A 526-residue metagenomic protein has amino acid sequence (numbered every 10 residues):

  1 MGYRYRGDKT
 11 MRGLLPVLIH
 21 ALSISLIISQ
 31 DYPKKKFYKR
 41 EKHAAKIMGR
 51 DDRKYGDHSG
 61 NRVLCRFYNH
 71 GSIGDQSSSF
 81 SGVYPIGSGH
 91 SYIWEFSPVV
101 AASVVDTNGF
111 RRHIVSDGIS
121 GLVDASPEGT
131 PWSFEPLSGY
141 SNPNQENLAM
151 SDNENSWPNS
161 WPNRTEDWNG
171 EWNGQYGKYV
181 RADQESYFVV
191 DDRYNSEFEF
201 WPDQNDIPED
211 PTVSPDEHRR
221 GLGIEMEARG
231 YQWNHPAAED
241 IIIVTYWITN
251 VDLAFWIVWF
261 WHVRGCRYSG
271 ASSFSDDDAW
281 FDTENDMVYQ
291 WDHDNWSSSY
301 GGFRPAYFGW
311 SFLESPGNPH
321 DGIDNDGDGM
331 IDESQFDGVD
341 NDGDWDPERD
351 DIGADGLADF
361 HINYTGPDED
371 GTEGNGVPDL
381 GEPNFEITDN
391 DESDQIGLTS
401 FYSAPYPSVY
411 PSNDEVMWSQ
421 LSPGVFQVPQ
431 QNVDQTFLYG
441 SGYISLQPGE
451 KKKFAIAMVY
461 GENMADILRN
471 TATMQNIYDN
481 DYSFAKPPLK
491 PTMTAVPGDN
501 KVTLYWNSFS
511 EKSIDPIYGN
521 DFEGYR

Functional and structural regions predicted by a protein language model:
M1-P33, M493-A495: Bacterial Sec-dependent N-terminal signal peptides
Q30-R526: Extracellular/surface-associated beta-sandwich interaction domains
